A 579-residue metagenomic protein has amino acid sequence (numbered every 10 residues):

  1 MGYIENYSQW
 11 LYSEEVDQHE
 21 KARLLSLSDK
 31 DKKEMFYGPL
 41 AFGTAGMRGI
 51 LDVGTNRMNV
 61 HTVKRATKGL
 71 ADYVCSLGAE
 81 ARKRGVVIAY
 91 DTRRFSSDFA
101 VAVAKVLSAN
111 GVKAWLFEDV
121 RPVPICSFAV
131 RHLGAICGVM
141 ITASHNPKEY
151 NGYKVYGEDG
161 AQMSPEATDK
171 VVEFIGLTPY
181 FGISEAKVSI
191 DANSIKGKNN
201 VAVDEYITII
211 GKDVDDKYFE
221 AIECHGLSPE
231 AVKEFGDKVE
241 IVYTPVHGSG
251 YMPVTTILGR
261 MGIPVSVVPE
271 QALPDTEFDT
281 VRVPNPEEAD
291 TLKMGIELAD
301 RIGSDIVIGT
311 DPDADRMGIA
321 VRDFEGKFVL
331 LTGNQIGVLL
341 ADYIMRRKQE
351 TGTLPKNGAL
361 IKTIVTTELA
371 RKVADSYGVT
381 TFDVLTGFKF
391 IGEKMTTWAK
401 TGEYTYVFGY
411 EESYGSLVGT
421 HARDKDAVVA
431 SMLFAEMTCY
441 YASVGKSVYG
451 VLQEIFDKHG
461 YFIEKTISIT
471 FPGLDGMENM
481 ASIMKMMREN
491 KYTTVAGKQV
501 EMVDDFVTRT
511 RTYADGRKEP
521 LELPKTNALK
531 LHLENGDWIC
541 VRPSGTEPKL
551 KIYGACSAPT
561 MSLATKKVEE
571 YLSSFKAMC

Functional and structural regions predicted by a protein language model:
Y3-V103, N200-I241, S249: An N-terminal, well-structured beta->alpha segment
D29-L40, N151-T291: Gly/Ser/Thr-enriched, mixed-charge loops and adjacent short helices that form phosphate/oxyanion-binding elements
F36-N56, A143-N146, I241, P245-I257 (+4 more regions): Conserved phosphate/anionic-ligand binding catalytic regions in large, soluble enzymes, centered on
V87-Y150, I257-G318: N-terminal small/polar loop signature for handling phosphorylated ligands or for N-terminal nucleophile
F99-L107, Y150-G157, D315-N334, A370: Short Gly/Thr/Asp-enriched flexible loops that form oxyanion-binding sites at enzyme active sites
Y156-D191, N334-N357, K362-R371, A427 (+1 more regions): Glycine-rich phosphate-binding loop plus the immediately following alpha-helix
D300, S304-I306, K327-V329, R347-R542 (+3 more regions): Phosphate-binding and adjacent anionic-ligand microenvironments
